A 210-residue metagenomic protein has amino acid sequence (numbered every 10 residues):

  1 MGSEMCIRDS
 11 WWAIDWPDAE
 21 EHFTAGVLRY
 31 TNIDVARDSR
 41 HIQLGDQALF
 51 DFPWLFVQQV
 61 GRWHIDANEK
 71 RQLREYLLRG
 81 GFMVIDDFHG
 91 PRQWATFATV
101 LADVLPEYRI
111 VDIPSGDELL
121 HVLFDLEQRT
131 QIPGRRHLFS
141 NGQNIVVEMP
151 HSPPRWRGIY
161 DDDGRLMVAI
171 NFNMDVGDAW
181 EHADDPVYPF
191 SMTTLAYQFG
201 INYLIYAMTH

Functional and structural regions predicted by a protein language model:
M1-I7: Short, small-residue-biased leader/transition segments that mark boundaries at the very start of proteins
R8-D9, Q93-G177, E181-H182, Y197: An acidic, glycine-rich "communication" segment
R8-W54, Q58-G61, D175-H210: Aromatic-Pro/Gly-enriched surface loop or interdomain linker that acts as a lid/target-recognition segment
A19, F23, E69-Q72, Q93-L101 (+1 more regions): Stable alpha-helical elements in mature extracytoplasmic
I33-Q43, I85-F88, Y108-G116: Surface-exposed patches in mature extracellular/periplasmic domains of secreted proteins
D38-L44, D66-Q72, S152-R155: Alpha-helical scaffolding within the catalytic cores of extracellular/periplasmic polymer-degrading hydrolases
Q47-D51, Y76-L78, I159-G164: Extracellular/periplasmic catalytic domains that process cell-envelope and extracellular macromolecules
W54-W94: Short alpha-beta junction capping motif
